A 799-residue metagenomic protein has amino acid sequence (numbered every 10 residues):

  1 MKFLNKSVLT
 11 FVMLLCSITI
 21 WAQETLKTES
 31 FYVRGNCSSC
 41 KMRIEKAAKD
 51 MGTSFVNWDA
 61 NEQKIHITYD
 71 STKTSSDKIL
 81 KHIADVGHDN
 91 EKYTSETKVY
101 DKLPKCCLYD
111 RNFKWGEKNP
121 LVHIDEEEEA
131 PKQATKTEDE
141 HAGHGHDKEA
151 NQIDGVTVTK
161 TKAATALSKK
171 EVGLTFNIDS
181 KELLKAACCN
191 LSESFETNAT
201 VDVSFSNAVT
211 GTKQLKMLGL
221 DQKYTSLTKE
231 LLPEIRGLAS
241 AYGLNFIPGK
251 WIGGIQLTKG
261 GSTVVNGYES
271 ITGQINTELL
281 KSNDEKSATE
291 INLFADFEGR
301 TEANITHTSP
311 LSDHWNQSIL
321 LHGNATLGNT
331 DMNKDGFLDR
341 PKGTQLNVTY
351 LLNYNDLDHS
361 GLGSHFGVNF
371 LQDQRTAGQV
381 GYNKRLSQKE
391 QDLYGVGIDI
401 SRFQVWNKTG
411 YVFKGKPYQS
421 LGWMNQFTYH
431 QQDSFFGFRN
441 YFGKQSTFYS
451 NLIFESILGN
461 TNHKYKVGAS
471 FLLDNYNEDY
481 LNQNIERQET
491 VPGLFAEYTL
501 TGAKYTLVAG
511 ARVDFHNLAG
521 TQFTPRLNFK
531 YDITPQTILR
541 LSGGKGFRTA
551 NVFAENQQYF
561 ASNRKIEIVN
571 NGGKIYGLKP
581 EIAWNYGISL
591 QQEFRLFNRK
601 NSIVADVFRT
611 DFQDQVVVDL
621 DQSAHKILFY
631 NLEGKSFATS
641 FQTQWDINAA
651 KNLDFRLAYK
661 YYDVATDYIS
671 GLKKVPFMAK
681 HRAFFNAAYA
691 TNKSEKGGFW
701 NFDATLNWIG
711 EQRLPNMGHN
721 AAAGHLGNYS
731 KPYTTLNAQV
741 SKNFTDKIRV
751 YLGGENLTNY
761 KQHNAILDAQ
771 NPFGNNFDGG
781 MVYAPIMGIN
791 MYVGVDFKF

Functional and structural regions predicted by a protein language model:
V156-A186, Q214: N-terminal periplasmic "start-of-domain" segments of outer-membrane beta-barrel proteins
S192-P233: Extracytoplasmic beta-strand/coil segments of soluble accessory domains associated with Gram-negative outer-membrane
Q214, L232-K259, V348: Short acidic/polar hinge/loop motifs at secondary-structure boundaries that mediate gating or recognition
F246-E290, K798: A beta-strand signature from Gram-negative outer-membrane beta-barrel systems, especially the internal plug domain
T326-N347, N353-Y418, F427-Q445: Flexible loop and strand-edge segments within Gram-negative outer membrane beta-barrel domains
G422-S434, D532, R540, Y576-N631: Membrane-embedded beta-barrel scaffold of Gram-negative outer-membrane proteins
D606-D611, N631-L714: Gram-negative outer-membrane beta-barrel transporters
W708-M717, S741-F799: C-terminal beta-signal and adjacent terminal beta-strands/loops of Gram-negative outer-membrane beta-barrel proteins
